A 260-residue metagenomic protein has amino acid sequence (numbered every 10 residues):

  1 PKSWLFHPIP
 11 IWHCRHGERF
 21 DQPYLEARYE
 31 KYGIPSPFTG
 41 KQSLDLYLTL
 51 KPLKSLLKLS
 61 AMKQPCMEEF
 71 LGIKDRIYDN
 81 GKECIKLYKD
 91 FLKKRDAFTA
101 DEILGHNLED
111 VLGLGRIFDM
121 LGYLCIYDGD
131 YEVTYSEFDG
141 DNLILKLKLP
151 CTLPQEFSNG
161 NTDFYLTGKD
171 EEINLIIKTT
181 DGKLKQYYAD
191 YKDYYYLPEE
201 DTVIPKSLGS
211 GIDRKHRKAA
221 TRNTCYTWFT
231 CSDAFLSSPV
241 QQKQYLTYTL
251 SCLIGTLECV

Functional and structural regions predicted by a protein language model:
P1-V260: DEDD superfamily 3′-5′ metal-dependent exonuclease/proofreading module
